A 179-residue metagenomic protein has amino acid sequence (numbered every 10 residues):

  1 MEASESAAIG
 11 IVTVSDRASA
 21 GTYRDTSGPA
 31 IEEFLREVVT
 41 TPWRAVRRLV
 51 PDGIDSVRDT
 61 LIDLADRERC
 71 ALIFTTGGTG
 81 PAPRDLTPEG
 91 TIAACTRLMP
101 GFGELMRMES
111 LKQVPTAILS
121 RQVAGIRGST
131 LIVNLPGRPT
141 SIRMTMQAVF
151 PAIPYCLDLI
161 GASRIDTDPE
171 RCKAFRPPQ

Functional and structural regions predicted by a protein language model:
M1-Q179: Non-catalytic beta/alpha edge segments that cap or flank active sites
